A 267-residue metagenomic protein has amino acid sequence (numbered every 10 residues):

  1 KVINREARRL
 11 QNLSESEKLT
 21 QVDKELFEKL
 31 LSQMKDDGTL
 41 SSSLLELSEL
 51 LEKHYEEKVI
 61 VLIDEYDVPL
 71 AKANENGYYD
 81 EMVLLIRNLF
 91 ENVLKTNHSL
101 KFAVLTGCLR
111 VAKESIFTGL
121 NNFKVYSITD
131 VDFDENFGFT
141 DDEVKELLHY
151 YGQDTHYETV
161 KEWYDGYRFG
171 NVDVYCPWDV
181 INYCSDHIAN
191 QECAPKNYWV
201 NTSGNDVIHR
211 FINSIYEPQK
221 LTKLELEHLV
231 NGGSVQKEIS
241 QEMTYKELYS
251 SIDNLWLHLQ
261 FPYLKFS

Functional and structural regions predicted by a protein language model:
K1-S267: Phosphate-binding site recognition
